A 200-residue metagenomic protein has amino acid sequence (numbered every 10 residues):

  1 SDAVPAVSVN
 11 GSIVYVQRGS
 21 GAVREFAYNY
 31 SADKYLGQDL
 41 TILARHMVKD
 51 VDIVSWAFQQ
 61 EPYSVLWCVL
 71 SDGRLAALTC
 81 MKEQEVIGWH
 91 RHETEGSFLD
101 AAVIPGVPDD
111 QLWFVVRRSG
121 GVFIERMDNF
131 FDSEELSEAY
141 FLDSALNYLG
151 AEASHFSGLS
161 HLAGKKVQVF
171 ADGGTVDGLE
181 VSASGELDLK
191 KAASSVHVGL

Functional and structural regions predicted by a protein language model:
S1-S12, Q17-L200: Beta-sheet repeat architectures centered on beta-propellers
